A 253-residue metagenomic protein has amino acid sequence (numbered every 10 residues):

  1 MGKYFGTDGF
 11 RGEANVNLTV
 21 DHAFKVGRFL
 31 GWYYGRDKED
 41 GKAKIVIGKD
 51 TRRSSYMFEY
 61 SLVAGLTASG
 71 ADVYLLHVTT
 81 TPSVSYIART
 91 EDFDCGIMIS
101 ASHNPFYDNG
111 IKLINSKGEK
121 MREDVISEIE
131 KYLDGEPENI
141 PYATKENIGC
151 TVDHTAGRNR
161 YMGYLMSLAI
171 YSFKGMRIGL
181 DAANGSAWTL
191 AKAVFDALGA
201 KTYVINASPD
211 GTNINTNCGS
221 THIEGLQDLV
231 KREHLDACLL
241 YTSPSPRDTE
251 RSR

Functional and structural regions predicted by a protein language model:
M1-A64, A68-S69, T151-M176: An N-terminal, well-structured beta->alpha segment
F5-G6, I47, V73-V78, M98-I99 (+3 more regions): General beta-strand structural signal in soluble alpha/beta enzymes
D8, V84, I97, L165 (+1 more regions): A residue-level signal for conserved active-site and pocket-lining positions in enzyme catalytic cores
F10, D50-R52, S100-S102, I114 (+3 more regions): Anionic group-transfer/hydrolysis microenvironments
E13, N109-L235: Gly/Ser/Thr-enriched, mixed-charge loops and adjacent short helices that form phosphate/oxyanion-binding elements
E39-K117, L235: Ferredoxin-reductase
Y241-D248: Conserved small/polar residues in nucleotide/adenosyl-binding loops
T249-R253: N-terminal low-complexity segments that are often proline-rich with Ser/Thr-Pro
